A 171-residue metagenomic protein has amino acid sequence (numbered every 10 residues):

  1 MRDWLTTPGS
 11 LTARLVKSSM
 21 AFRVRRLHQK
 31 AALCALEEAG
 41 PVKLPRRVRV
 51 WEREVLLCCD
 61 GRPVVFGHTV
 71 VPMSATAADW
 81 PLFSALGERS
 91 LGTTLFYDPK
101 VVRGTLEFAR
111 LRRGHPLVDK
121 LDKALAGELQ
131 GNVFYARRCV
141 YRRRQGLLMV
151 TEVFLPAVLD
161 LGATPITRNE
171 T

Functional and structural regions predicted by a protein language model:
M1-T171: Composition-driven recognition of glycine/serine/threonine/acidic- and proline-rich low-complexity segments and repeats
